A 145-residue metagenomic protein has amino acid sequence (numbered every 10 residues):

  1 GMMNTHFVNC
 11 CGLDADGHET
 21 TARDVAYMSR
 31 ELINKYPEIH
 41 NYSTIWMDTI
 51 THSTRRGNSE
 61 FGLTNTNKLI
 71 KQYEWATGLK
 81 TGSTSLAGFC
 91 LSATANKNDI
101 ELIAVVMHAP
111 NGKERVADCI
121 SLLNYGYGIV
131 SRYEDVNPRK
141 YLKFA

Functional and structural regions predicted by a protein language model:
M2-H6, C10-A145: Domain-terminus/edge residues, biased toward the C-terminal soluble/receptor-binding domains of extracytoplasmic
